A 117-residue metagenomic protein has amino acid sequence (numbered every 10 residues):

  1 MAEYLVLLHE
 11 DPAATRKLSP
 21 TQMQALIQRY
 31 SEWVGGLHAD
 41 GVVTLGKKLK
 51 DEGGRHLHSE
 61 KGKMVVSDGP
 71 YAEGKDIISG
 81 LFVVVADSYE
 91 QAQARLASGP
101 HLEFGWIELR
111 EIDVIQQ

Functional and structural regions predicted by a protein language model:
M1-Q117: Conserved, structured core segments of small domains
